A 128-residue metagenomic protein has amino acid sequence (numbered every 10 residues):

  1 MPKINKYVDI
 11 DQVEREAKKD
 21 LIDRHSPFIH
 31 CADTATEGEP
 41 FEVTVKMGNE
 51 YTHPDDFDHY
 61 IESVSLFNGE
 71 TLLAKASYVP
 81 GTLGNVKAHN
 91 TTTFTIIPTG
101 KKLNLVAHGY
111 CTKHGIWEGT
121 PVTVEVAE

Functional and structural regions predicted by a protein language model:
I4-T36: Short, compositionally biased P/S/T/A/G/V-rich stretches that sit at domain boundaries
P40, G100-V106: Extracellular Ig-like/FN3 beta-sandwich strand-entry sites
K46-D56: Short amphipathic, basic-aromatic surface patches that mediate peripheral association with negatively charged
D58-A74: Extended low-complexity, serine/threonine- and proline-enriched intrinsically disordered segments
L73-L83: Solvent-exposed serine/threonine-rich low-complexity stretches and specific carbohydrate-binding patches
G84-T93: Aromatic sugar-binding surface patches on proteins that engage polysaccharides or sugar-phosphate polymers
T93-G100: Short, hydrophobic beta-strand segments
Y110-T120: Short acidic/polar inter-strand loop motif in beta-rich domains
